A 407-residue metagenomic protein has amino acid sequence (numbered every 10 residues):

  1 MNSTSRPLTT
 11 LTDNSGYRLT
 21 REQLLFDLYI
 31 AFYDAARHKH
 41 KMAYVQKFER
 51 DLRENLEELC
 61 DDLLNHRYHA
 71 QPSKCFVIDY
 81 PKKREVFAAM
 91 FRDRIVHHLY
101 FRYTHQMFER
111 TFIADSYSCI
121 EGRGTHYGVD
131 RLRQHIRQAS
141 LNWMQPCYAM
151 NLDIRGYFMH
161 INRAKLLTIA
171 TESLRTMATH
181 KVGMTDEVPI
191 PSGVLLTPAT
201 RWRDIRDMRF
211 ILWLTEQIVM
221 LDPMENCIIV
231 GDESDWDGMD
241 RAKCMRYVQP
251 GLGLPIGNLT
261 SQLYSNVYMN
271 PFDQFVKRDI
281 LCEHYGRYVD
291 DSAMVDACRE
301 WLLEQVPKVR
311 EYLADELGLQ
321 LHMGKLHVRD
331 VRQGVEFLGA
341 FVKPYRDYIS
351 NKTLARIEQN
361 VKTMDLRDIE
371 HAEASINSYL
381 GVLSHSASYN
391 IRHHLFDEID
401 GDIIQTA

Functional and structural regions predicted by a protein language model:
M1, A89, H98, G238-G251 (+3 more regions): Right-hand nucleic-acid polymerase module
M1-E57: Non-catalytic, polymerase-adjacent accessory regions of viral genome-replication enzymes
H38-Q46, Q71-I95, T111-R123, D222 (+1 more regions): Short, conserved non-catalytic motifs in the polymerase core
E49-P72: Amphipathic alpha-helical blocks
L63, H135, S140-V289, A293-K308: Conserved polymerase palm-domain catalytic core
F101-N162: Active-site-proximal segment of RNA-dependent polymerases
L174-R175, R310-L319: A common structural junction motif
